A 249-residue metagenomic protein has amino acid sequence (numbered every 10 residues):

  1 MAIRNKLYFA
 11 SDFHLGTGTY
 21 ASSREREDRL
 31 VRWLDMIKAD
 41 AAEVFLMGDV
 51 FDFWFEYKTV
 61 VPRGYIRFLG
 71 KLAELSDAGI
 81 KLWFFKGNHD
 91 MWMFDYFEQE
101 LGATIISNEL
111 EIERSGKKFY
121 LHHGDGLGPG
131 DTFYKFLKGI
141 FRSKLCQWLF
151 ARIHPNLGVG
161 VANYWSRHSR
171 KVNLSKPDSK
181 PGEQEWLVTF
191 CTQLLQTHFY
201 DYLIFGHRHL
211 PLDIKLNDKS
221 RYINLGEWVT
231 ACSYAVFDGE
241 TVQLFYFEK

Functional and structural regions predicted by a protein language model:
A2-K6, A10, L15-R114: Core catalytic region of metal-dependent phosphoesterases/phosphodiesterases, especially metallo-beta-lactamase-like
K6-H14, K118-D125, Y222-G226: Active-site-proximal beta-strand elements of phosphoester/diester hydrolases
G16-G18, D52-F55, F85-D95, L127-P129 (+2 more regions): Active-site environment of divalent metal-dependent phosphoester hydrolases
F85-N88, N108, H122, F205-G206 (+1 more regions): Short His-Asn-centered micro-motif
T104, D125, D131-L137, E183-F247: Conserved beta-sheet core of the metallophosphoesterase superfamily
E111, L121, Y234-V236: Conserved hydrophobic/aromatic beta-strand scaffold that supports enzyme active sites
G124-W186: Active-site-proximal loop/helix segment associated with metal-binding centers of metalloenzymes
